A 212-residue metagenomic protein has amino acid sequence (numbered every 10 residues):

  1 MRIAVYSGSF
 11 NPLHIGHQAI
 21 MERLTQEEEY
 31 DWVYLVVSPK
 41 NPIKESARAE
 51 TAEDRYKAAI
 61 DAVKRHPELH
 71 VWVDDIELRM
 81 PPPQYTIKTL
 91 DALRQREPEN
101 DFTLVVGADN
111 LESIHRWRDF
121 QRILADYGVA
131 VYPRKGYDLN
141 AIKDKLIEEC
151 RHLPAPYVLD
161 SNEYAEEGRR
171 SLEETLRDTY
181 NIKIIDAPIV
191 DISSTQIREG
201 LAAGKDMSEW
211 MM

Functional and structural regions predicted by a protein language model:
M1-M212: Nucleotidyltransferase catalytic core that binds NTPs
